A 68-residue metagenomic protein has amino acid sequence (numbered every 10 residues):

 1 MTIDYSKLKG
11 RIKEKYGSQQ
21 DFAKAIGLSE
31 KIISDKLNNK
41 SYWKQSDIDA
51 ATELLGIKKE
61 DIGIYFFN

Functional and structural regions predicted by a protein language model:
M1-G17: A short, Lys/Arg-rich alpha-helix, primarily the initiator
I3, I64-N68: Short hydrophobic/aromatic patches at helix-to-coil boundaries
G10, D35, I64: DNA-binding alpha-helical recognition surfaces that contact promoter or target DNA
I12-E14, K24, Y42: Short amphipathic helical patch at the helix-1/turn junction of helix-turn-helix
Y16-D35: Short alpha-helical DNA-recognition segment
L37-N38, D47, F66: DNA major-groove recognition helix of helix-turn-helix
S46-I62: DNA major-groove recognition helix of helix-turn-helix/homeodomain DNA-binding modules
